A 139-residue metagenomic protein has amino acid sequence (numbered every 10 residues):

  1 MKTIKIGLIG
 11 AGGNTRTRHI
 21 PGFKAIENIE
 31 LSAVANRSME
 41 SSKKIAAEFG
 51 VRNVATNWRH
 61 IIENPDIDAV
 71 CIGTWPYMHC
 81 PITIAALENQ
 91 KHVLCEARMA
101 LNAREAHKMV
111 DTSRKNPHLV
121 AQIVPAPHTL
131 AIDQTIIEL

Functional and structural regions predicted by a protein language model:
M1-F49: N-terminal Rossmann-like dinucleotide-binding module
K5, E30, D66-D68, H92 (+1 more regions): Structural signature of beta-strand start/N-cap positions in the alpha/beta core of ABC transporter nucleotide-binding
I26, F49, N64-P65, N116 (+1 more regions): Acidic-histidine catalytic/liganding microenvironments
I26-N28, N89, R114-H118: Short helix-capping segments at alpha-helix termini
A33, I72, V93-E96, A121-P125: Short catalytic-loop micro-motif centered on adjacent basic/acidic residues
F49-T112: Beta-loop-alpha module in the N-terminal Rossmann-like domain of NAD(P)-dependent dehydrogenases, especially those
A100-L139: A contiguous active-site-proximal alpha/beta segment in oxidoreductase catalytic domains
